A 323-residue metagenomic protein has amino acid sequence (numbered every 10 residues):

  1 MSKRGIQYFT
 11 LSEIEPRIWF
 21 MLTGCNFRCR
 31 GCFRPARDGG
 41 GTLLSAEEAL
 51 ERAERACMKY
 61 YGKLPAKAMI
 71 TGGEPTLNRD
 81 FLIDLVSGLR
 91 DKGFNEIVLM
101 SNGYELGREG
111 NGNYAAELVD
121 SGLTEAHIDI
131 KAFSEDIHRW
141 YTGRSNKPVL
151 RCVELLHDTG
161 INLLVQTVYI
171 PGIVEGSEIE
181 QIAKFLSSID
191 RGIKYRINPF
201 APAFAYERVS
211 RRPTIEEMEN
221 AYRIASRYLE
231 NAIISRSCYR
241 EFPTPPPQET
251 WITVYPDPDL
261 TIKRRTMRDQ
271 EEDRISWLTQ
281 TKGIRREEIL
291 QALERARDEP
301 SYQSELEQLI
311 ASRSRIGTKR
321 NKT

Functional and structural regions predicted by a protein language model:
M1-E48: Canonical Radical SAM [4Fe-4S] cluster-binding loop centered on the CxxxCxxC motif and its immediate flanking residues
M1-Y8, G176-T323: Auxiliary Fe-S-binding modules of radical SAM enzymes
G5, P16-R17, M21-G24, A116 (+9 more regions): Domain-start "cap" segments at the beginnings of catalytic or binding domains
C25, A49-R52, F81-L85: Generic hydrophobic, aliphatic-rich segments that mediate packing or membrane embedding
R34-A68: Conserved alpha-helical substructure of the radical SAM core
G39, L99-M100, V165-Q166, I234-S235 (+1 more regions): Residue-level detector of family-conserved "landmark" positions at structurally sensitive sites
S45-R52, P148, V174-E178, P213-E217: Soluble or luminal CAZymes and related metallo-dependent hydrolases
C57-Y60, P65-K67, G72, T76-V209: Conserved AdoMet/S-adenosylmethionine-binding subsite of the radical SAM
